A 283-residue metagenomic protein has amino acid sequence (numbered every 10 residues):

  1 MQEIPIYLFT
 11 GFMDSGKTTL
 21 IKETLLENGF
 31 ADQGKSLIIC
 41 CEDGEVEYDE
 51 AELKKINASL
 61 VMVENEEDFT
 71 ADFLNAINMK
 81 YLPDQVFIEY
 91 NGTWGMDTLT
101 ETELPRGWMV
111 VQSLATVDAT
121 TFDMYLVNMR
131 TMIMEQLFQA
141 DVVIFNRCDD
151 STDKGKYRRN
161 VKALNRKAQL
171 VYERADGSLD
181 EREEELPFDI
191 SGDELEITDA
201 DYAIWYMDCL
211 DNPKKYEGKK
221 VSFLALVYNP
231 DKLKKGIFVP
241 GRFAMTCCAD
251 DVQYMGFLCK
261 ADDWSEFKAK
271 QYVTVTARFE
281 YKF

Functional and structural regions predicted by a protein language model:
Q2, V142, N146, D150-K220 (+1 more regions): C-terminal accessory "lid"/substrate-recognition subdomains
Q2-Q112, T116-D123: Nucleotide-state-sensitive switch-loop elements of NTP-binding domains
G44-V46, T121, D150-S151, S178 (+2 more regions): Surface-exposed, flexible loop/turn segments at secondary-structure boundaries
Q85-Y172: Phosphate/Mg2+-binding loops and adjacent switch elements in nucleotide/diphosphate-handling enzyme cores
M134, N212-P213, D263-F267: Short, surface-exposed secondary-structure edge patches
F138, Y216, K268-K270: Residue-level recognition of short, solvent-exposed, well-ordered loop/turn junctions that link secondary-structure
V227-F283: OB-fold single-stranded nucleic acid-binding module
